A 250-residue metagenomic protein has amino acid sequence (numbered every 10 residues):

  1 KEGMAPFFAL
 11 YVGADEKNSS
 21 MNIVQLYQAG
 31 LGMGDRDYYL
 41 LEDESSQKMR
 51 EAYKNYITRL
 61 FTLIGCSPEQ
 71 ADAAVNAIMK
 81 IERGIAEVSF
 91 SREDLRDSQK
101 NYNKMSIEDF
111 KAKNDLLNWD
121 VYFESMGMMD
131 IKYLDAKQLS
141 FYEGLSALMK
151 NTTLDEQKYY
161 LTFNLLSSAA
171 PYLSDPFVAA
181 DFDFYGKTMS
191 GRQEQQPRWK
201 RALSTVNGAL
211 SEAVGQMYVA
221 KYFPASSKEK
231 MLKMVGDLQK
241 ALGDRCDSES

Functional and structural regions predicted by a protein language model:
K1-D237, A241: Noncatalytic, helix-rich "gating/capping" subdomain that lines the substrate-entry/channel surface of large enzyme
A241-S250: Amphipathic alpha-helical packing elements
